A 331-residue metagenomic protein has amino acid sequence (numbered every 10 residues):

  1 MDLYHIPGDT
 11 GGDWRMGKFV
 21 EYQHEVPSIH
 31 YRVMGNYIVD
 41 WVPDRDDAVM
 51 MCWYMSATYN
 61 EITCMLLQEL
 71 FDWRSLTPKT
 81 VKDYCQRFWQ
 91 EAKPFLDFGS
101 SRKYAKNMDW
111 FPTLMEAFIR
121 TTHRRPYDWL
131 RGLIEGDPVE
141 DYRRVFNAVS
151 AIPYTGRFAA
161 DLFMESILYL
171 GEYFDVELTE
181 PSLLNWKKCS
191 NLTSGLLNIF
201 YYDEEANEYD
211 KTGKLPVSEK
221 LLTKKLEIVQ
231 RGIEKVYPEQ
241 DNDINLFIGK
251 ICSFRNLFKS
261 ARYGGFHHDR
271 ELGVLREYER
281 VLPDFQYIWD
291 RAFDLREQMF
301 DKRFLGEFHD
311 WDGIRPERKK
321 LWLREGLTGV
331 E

Functional and structural regions predicted by a protein language model:
M1-Y37, H123-R143, D161, E165-E331: C-terminal accessory module of base-excision DNA glycosylases/AP lyases that mediates lesion recognition and DNA
G11-F88, R131-P153: Extended, structured, electrostatic nucleic-acid-contact surfaces
D46-C52, E91-F98, Y202-A206: Basic, alpha-helical nucleic-acid-contacting "clamp/cap" segments
A48, A57, A92, A105 (+7 more regions): A sequence-composition feature that detects small, non-aromatic residues
W73-A92, T223-Y237: Short, mixed-charge aromatic SLiMs
K93-P153: Helix-hairpin-helix/helix-loop-helix acidic hairpins
